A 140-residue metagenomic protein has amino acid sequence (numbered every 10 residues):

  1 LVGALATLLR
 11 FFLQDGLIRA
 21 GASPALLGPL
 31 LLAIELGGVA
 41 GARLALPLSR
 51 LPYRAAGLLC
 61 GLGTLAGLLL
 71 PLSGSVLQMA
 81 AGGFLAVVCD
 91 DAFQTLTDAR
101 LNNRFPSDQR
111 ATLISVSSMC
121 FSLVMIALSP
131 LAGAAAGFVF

Functional and structural regions predicted by a protein language model:
L1-D15, L27-L46, G82-A136: Substrate-agnostic recognition of the 12-TM MFS/MFS-like secondary transporter fold
D15-G21: Membrane-interface helix caps of multi-pass secondary transporters
L17, S49, S73-S75, F140: Short helix-capping/hinge motifs at transmembrane helix termini and TM-loop junctions
A22-S23, L51-R54, P106, V139-F140: A helix-boundary/kink motif common to multi-pass secondary transporters, especially Major Facilitator Superfamily
A25, Y53-R54, V76-L77, D108-A111: Residues that define the loop-to-transmembrane-helix transition and helix capping in multi-pass membrane transporters
R54-L69: Structural signature of the two symmetry-related core transmembrane helices
A66-P71, V124-A127: Alpha-helical transmembrane segments of multi-pass membrane transporters and transport-associated inner-membrane enzymes
L70-G83: Helix-loop junctions at membrane interfaces in 12-TM secondary transporters
